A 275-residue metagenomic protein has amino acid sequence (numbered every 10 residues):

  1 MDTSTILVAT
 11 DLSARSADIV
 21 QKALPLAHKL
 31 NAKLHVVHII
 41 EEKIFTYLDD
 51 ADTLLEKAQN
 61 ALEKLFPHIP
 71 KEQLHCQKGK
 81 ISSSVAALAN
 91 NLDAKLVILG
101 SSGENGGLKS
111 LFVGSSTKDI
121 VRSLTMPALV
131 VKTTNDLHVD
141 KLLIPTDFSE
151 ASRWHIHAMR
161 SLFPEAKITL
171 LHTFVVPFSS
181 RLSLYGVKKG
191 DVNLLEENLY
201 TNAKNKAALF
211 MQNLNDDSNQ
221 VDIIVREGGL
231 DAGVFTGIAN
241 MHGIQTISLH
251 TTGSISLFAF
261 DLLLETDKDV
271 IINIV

Functional and structural regions predicted by a protein language model:
M1, T53, F66-L99, Q212-I247 (+1 more regions): Structural beta-alpha unit
M1-D49, K141-V192, N215-D216, E265-T266 (+1 more regions): Small/aliphatic-rich secondary-structure junction motif
I19-K22, S84, H155, G233-V234 (+1 more regions): Well-ordered alpha-helical segments embedded in enzymatic catalytic cores
H35-V37, Q73-Q77, L129, T169-L171 (+2 more regions): General small-molecule cofactor/ligand-binding pocket signal
T46-D50, K109-F112: Short, solvent-exposed loop/turn segments at secondary-structure boundaries
L54-N60, G190-N202: A short acidic, glycine-rich active-site loop that binds or catalyzes chemistry on phosphate/adenosine moieties
A86-D136, I238-V275: Gly/Ser-rich helix-loop-strand patches that form or flank binding pockets for ribonucleotide-derived cofactors
R181-L184, N202, A207: GTPase G-domain guanine-specificity segment
